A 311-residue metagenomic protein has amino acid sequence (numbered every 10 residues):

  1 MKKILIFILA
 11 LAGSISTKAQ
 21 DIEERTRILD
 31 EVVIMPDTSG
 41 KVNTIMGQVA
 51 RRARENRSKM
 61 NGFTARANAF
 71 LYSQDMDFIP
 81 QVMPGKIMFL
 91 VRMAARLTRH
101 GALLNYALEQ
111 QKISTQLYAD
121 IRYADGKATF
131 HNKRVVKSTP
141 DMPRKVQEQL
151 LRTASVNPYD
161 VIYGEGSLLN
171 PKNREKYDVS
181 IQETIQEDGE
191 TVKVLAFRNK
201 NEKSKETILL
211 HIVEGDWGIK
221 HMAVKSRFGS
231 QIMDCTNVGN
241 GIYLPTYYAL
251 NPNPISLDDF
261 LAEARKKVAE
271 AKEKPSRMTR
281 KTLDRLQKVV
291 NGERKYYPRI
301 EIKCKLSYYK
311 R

Functional and structural regions predicted by a protein language model:
M1-E24, L29: Bacterial Sec-dependent N-terminal signal peptides
D21-E206, K267-R311: Structured extracytoplasmic
G62-T64, D188-A196, W217-M222, G241-Y247: Short, hydrophobic/aromatic-rich segments at coil-to-beta transitions
A67-F70, N199, A223-R227, Y247-P254: Beta-turn initiation residues at beta-strand->coil junctions
G189, R227-I232: Beta-rich nucleic-acid/ligand-interaction surfaces
E206-T207, M222: A conserved hydrophobic secondary-structure block that centers on an alpha-helix together with its immediately flanking
I208, E214, Q231-N240: Extended lipid/amphipathic-ligand handling interfaces
T236-R265: Cysteine/selenocysteine-centered motifs that mediate thiol-based redox chemistry or coordinate metal-sulfur cofactors
